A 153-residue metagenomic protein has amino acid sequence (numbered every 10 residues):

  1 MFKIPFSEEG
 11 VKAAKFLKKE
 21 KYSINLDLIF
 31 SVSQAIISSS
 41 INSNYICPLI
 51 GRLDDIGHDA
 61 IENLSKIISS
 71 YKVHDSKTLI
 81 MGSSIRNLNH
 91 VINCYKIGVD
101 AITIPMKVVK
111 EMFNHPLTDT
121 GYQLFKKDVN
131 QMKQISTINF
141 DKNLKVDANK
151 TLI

Functional and structural regions predicted by a protein language model:
M1-S7, S23-I36, C47-G57, I80-S84: Catalytic beta/alpha-barrel core
F2, C94, F125: A residue-level signal for conserved active-site and pocket-lining positions in enzyme catalytic cores
V11-I24, A60-I80, Y122-D141: Alpha-helix-loop-beta-strand connector modules within alpha/beta enzyme cores
A13, S31-I41, R86-A101, K145-N149: Catalytic cores of alpha/beta
L28, N44-I56, I97-T118: Glycine-rich phosphate-binding active-site loops on the catalytic face of alpha/beta enzymes
I36-Y45, H58-S69: Active-site-proximal loop->helix
L79-I92, T103-F113: Shared catalytic-loop signature of beta/alpha-barrel
T103-I153: Flexible C-terminal active-site loop/helix
